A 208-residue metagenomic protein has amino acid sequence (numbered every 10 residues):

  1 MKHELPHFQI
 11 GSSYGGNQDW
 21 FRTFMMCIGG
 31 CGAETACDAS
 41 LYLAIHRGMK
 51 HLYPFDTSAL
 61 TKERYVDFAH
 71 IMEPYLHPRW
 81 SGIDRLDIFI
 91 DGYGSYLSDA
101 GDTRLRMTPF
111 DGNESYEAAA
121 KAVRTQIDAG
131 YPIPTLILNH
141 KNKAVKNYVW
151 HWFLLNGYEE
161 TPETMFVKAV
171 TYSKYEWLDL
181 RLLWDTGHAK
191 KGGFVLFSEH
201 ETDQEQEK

Functional and structural regions predicted by a protein language model:
M1-L86: Active-site-adjacent structural segments surrounding the nucleophilic cysteine of cysteine proteases and isopeptidases
F21-G29, G112-K121: Generic detector of contiguous secondary-structure segments
D38, N139-N142, K174-Y175: Solvent-exposed loop/turn segments at secondary-structure junctions within structured extracellular/periplasmic domains
A39, L43, Y93-A100, Q126-I127: Hydrophobic, Leu/Ile/Phe/Ala-enriched alpha-helical segments that form helix-helix packing faces
L60-A119: Extracellular-facing segments of soluble proteins and assemblies that are Gly/Ser/Thr-biased and enriched in aromatics
D91-G94, A119-R124, D179-W184: Intrinsically disordered, low-complexity boundary segments flanking structured domains
N113-V167: Active-site-adjacent substructure of cysteine-protease-like catalytic cores
K146, Y158-K208: Noncatalytic regulatory segments and standalone regulatory/sensor domains
